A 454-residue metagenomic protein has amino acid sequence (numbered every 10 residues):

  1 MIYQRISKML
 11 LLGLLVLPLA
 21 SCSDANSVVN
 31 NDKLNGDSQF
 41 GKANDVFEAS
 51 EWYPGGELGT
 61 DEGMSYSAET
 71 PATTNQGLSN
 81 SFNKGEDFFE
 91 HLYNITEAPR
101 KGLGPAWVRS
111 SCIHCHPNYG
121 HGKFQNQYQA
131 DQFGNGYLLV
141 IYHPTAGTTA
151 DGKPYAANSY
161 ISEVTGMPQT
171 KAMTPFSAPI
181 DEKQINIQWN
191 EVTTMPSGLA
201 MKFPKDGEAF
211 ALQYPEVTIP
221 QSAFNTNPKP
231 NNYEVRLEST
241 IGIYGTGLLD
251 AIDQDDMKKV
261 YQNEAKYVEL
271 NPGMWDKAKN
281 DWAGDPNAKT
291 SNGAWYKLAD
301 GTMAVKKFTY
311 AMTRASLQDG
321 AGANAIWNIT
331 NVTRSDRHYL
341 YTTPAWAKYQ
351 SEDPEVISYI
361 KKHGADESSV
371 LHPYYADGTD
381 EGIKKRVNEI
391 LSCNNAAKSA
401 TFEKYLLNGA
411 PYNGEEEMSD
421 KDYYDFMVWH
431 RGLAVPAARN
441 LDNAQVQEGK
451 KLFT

Functional and structural regions predicted by a protein language model:
M1-L10: Bacterial N-terminal signal peptides that target proteins for export
L10-P18: Bacterial N-terminal signal peptides
L17-S50: Bacterial Sec-dependent N-terminal signal peptides
S50-E57: Glycine-rich short-loop/terminal segments
D61, S65-N80, H91-D422: Extracytoplasmic redox metalloprotein regions
N83, D87, I113, I241 (+3 more regions): Solvent-exposed, polar/charged alpha-helical surfaces in well-ordered, non-transmembrane soluble domains, broadly
D425-D442: His/Cys-centered metal/cofactor-coordination and adjacent catalytic loops
R439-F453: Amphipathic alpha-helical substructures
